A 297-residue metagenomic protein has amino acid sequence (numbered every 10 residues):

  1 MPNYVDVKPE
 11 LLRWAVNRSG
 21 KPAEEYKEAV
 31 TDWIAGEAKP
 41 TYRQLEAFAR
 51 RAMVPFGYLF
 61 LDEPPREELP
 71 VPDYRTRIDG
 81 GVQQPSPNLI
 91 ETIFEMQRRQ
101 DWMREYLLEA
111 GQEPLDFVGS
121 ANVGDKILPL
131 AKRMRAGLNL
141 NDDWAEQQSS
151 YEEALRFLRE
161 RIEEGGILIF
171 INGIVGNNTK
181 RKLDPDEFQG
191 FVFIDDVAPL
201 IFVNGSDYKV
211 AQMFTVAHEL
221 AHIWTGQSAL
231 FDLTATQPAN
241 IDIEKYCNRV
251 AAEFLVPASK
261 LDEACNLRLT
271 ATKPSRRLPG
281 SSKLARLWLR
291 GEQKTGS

Functional and structural regions predicted by a protein language model:
M1-S297: Short juxta-domain linker segments that transition from a proline/glycine-rich, charged coil into a short amphipathic
